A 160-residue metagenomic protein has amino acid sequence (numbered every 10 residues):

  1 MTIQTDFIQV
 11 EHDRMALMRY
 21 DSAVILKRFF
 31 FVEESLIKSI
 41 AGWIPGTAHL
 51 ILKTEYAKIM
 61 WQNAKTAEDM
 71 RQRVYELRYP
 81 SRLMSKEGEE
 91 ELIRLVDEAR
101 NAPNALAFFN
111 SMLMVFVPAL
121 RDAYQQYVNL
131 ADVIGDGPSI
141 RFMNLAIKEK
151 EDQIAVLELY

Functional and structural regions predicted by a protein language model:
T2-P45, K53-A57: Substrate-binding groove/exosite segments of carbohydrate-active enzymes
F7-K27, S85-F116: Acidic/His metal-coordination segments adjacent to aromatic residues that form catalytic metal sites in metalloenzymes
H12-M15, R71, A107-S111, P118 (+2 more regions): Amphipathic alpha-helical assembly/interaction segments
F30-I37, M114-Q125, I154: Hydrophobic faces of stable alpha-helices that mediate helix-helix packing
S35-K58, D122-S139: Helix-loop segments that flank and shape redox-cofactor active sites
T54-R94: Conserved alpha-helical segments that form or flank metal/cofactor-binding pockets of metalloenzymes
A57-M60, A64, M114-V117, R121 (+1 more regions): Generic structural concept
L120-Y160: Preference for long, well-ordered alpha-helical segments
